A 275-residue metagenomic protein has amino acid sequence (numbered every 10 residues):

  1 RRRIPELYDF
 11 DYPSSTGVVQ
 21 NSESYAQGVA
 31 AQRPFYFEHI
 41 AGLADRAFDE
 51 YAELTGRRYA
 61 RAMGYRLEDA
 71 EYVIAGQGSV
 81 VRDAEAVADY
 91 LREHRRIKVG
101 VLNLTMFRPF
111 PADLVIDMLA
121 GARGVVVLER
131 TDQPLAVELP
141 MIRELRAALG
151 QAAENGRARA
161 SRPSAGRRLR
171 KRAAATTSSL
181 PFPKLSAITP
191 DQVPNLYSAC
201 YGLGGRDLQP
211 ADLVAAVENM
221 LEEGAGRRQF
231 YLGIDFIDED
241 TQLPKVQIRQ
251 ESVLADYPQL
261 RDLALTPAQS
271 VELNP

Functional and structural regions predicted by a protein language model:
R1-G17, N21, L119-G150: Terminal amphipathic helices with adjacent charged low-complexity linkers/tails
R1-M63: Conformationally flexible catalytic loops at phosphate/diphosphate-handling active centers
I40-T105, E239-P275: Non-catalytic terminal/interface segments that mediate subunit docking, oligomerization, and allosteric communication
G64-E68, D117-L119, I188-P190: Solvent-exposed alpha-helices and their adjacent loops that cap or buttress functional pockets in soluble metabolic
A86-R96, I116-A120, I142-E144: Short, solvent-exposed amphipathic alpha-helical segments in soluble enzyme and RNA/protein-processing domains
L104-A112: Short acidic loop-to-helix transition motifs that present clustered carboxylates
L128-L273: Peripheral docking tails and interdomain loops at the edges of cofactor- or intermediate-handling domains
